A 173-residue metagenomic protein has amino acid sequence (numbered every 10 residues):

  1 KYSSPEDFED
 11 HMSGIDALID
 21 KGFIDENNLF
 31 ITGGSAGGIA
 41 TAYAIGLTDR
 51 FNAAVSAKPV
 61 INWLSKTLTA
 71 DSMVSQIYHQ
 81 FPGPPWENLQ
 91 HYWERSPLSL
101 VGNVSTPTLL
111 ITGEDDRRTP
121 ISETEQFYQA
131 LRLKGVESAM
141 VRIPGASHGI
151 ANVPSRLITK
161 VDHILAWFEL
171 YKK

Functional and structural regions predicted by a protein language model:
K1-K173: Active-site-proximal cap/loop segments of hydrolase catalytic domains
